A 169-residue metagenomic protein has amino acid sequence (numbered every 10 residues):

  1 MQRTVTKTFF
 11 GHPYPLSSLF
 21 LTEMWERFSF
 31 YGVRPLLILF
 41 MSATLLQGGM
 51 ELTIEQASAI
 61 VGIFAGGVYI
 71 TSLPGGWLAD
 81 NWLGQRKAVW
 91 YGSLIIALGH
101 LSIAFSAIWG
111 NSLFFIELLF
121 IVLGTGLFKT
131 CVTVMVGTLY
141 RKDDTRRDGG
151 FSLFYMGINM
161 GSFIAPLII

Functional and structural regions predicted by a protein language model:
M1-Y31: Cytosolic juxtamembrane N-terminal segment immediately preceding the first transmembrane helix of multi-pass
M24, G99, N111-C131: Hydrophobic core of transmembrane alpha-helices in multi-pass small-molecule transporters, especially MFS/SLC-type
P35-Q56: Short amphipathic helix-loop junctions that connect adjacent transmembrane helices in Major Facilitator Superfamily/SLC
S58-D80, K129, F163: Central cavity-lining transmembrane alpha-helices of secondary-active solute carriers, predominantly the Major
V68, R146-L167: Glycine-rich segments within core transmembrane alpha-helices of 12-TM secondary carriers
N81-I95, D143-R147: Cytoplasmic membrane-interface "Motif A"-like loop-to-helix N-cap segments of 12-TM Major Facilitator Superfamily
Y91-F114: C-terminal ends and interior cores of transmembrane alpha-helices in multi-pass membrane transporters/permeases
L127-R141: Intracellular juxtamembrane helix-capping segments at the cytosolic ends of symmetry-related transmembrane helices
